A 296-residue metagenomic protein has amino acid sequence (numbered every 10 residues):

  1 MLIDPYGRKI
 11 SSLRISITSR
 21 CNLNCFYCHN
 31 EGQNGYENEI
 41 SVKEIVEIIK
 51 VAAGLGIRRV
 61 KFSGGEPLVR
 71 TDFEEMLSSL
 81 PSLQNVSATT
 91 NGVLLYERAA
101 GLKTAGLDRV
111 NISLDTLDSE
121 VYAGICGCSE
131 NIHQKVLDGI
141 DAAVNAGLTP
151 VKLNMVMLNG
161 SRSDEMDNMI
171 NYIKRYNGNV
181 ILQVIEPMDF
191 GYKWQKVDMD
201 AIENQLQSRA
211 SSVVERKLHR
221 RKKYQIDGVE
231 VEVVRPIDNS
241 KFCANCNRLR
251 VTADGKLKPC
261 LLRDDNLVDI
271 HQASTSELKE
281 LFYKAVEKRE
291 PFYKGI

Functional and structural regions predicted by a protein language model:
D4-K43: Canonical Radical SAM [4Fe-4S] cluster-binding loop centered on the CxxxCxxC motif and its immediate flanking residues
I17, L182, G255: Residue-level signature of catalytic and energy-coupling elements of molecular machines, predominantly ATP/GTP-dependent
Q33-Y36, D118-C126, Y192-K193, V268: A short acidic, helix-capping loop that chelates divalent metal ions and anchors anionic groups
V42-F62, E66-I173, G178-Q183: Radical SAM/AdoMet-radical enzyme domain recognition
F190-I296: Accessory C-terminal segments flanking Radical SAM cores
